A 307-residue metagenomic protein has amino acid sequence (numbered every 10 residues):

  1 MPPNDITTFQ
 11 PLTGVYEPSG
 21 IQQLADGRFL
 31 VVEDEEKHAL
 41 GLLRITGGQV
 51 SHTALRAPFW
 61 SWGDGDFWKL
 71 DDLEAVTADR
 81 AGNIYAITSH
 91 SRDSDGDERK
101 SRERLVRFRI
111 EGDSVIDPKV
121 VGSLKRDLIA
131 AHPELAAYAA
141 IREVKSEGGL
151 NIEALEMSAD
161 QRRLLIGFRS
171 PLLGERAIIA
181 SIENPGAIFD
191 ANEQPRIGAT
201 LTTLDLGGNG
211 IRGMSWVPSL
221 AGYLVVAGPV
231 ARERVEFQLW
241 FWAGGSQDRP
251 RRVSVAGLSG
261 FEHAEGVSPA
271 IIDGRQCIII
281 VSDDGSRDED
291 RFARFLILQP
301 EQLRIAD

Functional and structural regions predicted by a protein language model:
M1-D307: Sequence/structural signature of beta-propeller domains
